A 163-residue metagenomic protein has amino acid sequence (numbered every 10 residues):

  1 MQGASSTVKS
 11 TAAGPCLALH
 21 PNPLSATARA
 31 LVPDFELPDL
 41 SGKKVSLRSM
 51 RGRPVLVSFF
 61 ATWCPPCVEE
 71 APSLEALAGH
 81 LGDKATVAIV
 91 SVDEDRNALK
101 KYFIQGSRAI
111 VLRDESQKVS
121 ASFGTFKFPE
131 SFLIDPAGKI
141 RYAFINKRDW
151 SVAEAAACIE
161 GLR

Functional and structural regions predicted by a protein language model:
Q2-D34: N-proximal helix/coil linker or "cap" segments that precede and/or mark the start of modular domains
A18, L133-R163: Thiol-/selenol-based redox modules, centered on thioredoxin-like and closely related oxidoreductase domains
A26-R29, D34-V55: A short beta-strand-turn-helix
R51, F59-A76: Conserved redox-active cysteine motifs that mediate thiol-disulfide chemistry, especially di-cysteine Cys-X(1-2)-Cys
L56-V57, V87: Hydrophobic beta-strand anchors of alpha/beta hydrolase catalytic cores
A61, V92-E94: Active-site loop/turn elements of alpha/beta-hydrolase fold enzymes, especially the short glycine-/histidine-rich
A88, F103-A137: Short, internal strand/loop/helix patches that form the active-site neighborhood or redox-interaction surface
R96-K100: Acidic helix N-cap motif at the loop->helix transition within catalytic regions of sugar-transfer enzymes
